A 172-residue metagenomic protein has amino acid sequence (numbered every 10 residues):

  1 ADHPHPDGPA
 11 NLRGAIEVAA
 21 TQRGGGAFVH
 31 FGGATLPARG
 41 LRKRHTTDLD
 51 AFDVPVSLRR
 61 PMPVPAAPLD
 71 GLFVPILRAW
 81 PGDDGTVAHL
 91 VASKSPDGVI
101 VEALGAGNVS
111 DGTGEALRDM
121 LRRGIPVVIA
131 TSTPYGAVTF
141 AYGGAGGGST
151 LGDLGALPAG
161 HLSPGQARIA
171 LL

Functional and structural regions predicted by a protein language model:
A1-L172: Active-site histidine-anchored catalytic micro-motif
